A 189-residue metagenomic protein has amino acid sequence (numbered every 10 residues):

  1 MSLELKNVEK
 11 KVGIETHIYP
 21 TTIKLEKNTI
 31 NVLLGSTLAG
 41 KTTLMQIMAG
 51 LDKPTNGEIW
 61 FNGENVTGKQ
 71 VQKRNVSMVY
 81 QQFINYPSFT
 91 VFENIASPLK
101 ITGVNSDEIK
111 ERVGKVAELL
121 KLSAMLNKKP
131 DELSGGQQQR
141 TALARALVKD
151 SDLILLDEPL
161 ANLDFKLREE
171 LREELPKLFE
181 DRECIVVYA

Functional and structural regions predicted by a protein language model:
A49: Helix-to-loop junction immediately C-terminal to a conserved catalytic motif
G57-N65: Conserved ABC transporter NBD signature motif
N65-Y80, I101, S106-K110: ABC ATPase NBD coupling module
K100, D107-A124, P176-K177: Conserved ABC ATPase "signature" region
K129-L133, Q137: Conserved ABC ATPase signature
V148-D152: A short, proline-enriched helix->beta-strand linker immediately N-terminal to the Walker B motif in ABC-type P-loop
I154-E158: Catalytic Walker B motif of ABC-type/P-loop ATPase nucleotide-binding domains
